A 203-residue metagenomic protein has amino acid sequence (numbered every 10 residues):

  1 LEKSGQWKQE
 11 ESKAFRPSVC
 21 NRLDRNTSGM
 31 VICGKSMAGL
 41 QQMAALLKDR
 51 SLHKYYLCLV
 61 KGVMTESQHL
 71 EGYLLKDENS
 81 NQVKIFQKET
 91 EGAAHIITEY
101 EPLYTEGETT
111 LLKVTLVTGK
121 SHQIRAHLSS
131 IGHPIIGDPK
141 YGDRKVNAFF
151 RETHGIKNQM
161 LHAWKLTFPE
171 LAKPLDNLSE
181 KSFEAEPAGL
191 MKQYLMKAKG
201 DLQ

Functional and structural regions predicted by a protein language model:
L1-S80, K84, E91-A94, T105 (+2 more regions): RNA pseudouridine synthases
I32, C58, Y100, I124 (+1 more regions): Residue-level signal for inorganic ion chemistry
M37, V117-T118: Loop/turn elements at beta-strand to alpha-helix junctions within RNA-recognition modules
Y56, T110-L112, H162-W164: Short beta-strand micro-motifs in enzyme catalytic cores
V60, E99-P102, I135: Conserved hydrophobic positions within beta-strands
K61, V114-V117: A structural micro-motif recognizing beta-strand termini and the immediately following turn/loop segments
T90-E91, I97, G107, V117 (+1 more regions): Pseudouridine synthases involved in rRNA/tRNA modification
